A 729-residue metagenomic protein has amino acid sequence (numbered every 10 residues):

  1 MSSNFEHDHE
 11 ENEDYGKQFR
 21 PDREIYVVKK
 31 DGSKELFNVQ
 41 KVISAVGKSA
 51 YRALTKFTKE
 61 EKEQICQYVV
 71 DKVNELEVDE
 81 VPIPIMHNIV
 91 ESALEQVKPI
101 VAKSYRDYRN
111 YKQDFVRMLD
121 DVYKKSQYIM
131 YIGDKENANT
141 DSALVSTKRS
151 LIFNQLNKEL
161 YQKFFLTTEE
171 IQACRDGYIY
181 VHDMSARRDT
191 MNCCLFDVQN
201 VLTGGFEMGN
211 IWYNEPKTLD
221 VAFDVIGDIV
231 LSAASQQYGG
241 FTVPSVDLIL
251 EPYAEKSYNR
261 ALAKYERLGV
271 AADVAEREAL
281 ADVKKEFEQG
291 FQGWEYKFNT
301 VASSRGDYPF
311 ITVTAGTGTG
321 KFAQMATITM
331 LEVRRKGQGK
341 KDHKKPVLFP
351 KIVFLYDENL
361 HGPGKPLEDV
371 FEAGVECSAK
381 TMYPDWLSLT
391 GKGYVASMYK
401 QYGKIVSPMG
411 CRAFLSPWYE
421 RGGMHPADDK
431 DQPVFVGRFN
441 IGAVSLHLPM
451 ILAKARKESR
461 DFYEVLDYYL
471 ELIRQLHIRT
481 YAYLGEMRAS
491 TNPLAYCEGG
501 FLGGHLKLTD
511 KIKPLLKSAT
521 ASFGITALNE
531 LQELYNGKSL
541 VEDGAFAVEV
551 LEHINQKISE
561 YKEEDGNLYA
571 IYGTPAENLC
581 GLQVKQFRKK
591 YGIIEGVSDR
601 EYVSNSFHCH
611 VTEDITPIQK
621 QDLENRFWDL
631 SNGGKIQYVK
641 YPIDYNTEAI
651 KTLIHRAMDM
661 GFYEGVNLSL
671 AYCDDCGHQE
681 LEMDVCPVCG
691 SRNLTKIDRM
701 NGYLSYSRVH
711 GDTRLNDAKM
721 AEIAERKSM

Functional and structural regions predicted by a protein language model:
S2-M130, K719-A724: Charged, amphipathic alpha-helical regulatory modules used for macromolecular assembly or allosteric control
I25, Y68-E75, I311-T314, E530-E533 (+2 more regions): Short, hydrophobic beta-strand segments
G47, V70, R474, I478 (+1 more regions): Amphipathic, well-packed alpha-helical segments that form the structural scaffold of globular domains
K98, V116, A302, H477 (+2 more regions): A structural signal for well-ordered alpha-helices, especially hydrophobic packing surfaces of coiled-coils
V122-K517, K538-L540, G544-R699, S705: Conserved catalytic cores of very large enzyme subunits
A521-L534, E552: Contiguous, well-ordered alpha-helical segments that form the cores/surfaces of helical PPI scaffolds
V688-M729: Long, charge-rich boundary regions
